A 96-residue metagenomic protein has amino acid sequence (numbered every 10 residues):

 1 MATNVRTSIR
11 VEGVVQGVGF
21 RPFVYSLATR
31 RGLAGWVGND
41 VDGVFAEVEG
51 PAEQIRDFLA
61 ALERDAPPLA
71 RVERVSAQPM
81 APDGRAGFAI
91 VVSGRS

Functional and structural regions predicted by a protein language model:
M1-S96: Intrinsically disordered, low-complexity, mixed-charge
